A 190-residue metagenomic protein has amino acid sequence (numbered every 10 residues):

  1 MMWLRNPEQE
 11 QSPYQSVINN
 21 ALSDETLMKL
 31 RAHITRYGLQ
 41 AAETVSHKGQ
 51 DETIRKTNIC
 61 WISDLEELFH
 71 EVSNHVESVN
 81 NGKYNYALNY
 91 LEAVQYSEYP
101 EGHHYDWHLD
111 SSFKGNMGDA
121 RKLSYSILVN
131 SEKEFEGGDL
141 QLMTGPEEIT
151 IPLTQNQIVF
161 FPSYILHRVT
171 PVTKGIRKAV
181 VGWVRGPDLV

Functional and structural regions predicted by a protein language model:
M1-M2, M28, M117, M143: Detector for methionine-enriched segments
M2-A93: Non-heme Fe(II)/2-oxoglutarate
E77-V190: Catalytic core of non-heme Fe(II) oxygenases with the double-stranded beta-helix
